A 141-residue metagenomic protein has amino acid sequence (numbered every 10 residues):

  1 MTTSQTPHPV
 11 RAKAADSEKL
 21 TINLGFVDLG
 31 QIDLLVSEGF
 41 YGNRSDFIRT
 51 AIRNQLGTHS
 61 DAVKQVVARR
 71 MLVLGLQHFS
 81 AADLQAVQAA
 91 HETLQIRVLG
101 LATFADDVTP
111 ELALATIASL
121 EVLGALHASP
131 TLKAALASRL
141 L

Functional and structural regions predicted by a protein language model:
T3-K13, G30-Q31, G42-V66: Short, basic amphipathic alpha-helical segments that act as recognition/interaction helices in nucleic-acid-binding
S17-L34: Short amphipathic alpha-helix starts
G57-A90: Short, positively charged interaction helices/loops
R70-M71, L76, Q95, L101 (+2 more regions): Detector for repetitive beta-architecture
H78-F79, L84-A86, A102-T103, V108-P110 (+1 more regions): Extracellular beta-strand scaffolds
E92, I96, P110, A115-L120: Intrinsically disordered, low-complexity terminal tails and linkers in eukaryotic proteins, enriched in charged/polar
P130, L136-L141: Compositionally biased, non-globular sequence tracts
